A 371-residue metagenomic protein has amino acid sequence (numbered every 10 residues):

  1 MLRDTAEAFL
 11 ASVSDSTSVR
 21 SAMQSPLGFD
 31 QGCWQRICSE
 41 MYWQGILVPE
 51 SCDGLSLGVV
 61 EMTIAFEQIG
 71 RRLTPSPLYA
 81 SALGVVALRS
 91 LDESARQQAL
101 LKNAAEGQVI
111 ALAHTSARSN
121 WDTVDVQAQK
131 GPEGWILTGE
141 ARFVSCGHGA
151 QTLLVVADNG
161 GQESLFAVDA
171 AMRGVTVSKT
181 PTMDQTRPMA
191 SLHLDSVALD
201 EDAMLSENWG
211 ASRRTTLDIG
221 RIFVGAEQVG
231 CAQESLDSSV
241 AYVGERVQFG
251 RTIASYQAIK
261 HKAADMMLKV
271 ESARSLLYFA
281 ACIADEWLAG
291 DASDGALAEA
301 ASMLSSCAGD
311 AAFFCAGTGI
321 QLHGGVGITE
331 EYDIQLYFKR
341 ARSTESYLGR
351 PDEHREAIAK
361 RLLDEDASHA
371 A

Functional and structural regions predicted by a protein language model:
M1-R72, G107, G134, T216-A371: Alpha-helical interface subdomain recognition
T74-A95: N-terminal glycine-rich flavin-associated loop
S90-A111, I136: A generic, well-ordered mixed alpha/beta core segment in the N-terminal half of proteins
E106-A117, V155: A short, Trp-centered hydrophobic/proline-enriched beta-strand micro-motif
A113, E140-T176: A short core secondary-structure module
T123-D125, F143-V144, D169-E201: Flexible, small-/acidic-enriched active-site or ligand-binding loops
V126-K130: A structural signal for short hydrophobic beta-strand segments in well-ordered beta-sheet cores
M189-I219: A short, charged helix-loop
